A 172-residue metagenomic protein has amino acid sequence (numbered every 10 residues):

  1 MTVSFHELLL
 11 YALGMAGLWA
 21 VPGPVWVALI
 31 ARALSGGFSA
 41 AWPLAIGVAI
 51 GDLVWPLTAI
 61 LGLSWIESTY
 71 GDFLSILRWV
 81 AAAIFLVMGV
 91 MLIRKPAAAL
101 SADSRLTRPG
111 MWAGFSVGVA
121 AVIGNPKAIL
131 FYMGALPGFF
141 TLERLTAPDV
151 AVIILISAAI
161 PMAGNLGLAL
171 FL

Functional and structural regions predicted by a protein language model:
M1-S4, L74-S75, V87-M133: Alpha-helical multi-pass membrane helix bundles of inner-membrane/thylakoid proteins, especially permease cores
T2-S75, G134-I153, A169: Juxtamembrane transmembrane-helix termini in multi-pass membrane transport proteins
W26-V27, A83, S116, I129 (+3 more regions): A general structural signal for well-ordered alpha-helical segments in protein cores
G51-L63, F85-G89, A128-I129, P161-L172: Alpha-helical transmembrane segments and their lipid-water interface positions in multi-pass membrane proteins
T69-L100, S157-L170: Selective transmembrane alpha-helices of multi-pass membrane proteins
Y70, V80, P109-A113, L145: Short, solvent-exposed loop/helix junctions and linker helices that flank or host conserved functional motifs
